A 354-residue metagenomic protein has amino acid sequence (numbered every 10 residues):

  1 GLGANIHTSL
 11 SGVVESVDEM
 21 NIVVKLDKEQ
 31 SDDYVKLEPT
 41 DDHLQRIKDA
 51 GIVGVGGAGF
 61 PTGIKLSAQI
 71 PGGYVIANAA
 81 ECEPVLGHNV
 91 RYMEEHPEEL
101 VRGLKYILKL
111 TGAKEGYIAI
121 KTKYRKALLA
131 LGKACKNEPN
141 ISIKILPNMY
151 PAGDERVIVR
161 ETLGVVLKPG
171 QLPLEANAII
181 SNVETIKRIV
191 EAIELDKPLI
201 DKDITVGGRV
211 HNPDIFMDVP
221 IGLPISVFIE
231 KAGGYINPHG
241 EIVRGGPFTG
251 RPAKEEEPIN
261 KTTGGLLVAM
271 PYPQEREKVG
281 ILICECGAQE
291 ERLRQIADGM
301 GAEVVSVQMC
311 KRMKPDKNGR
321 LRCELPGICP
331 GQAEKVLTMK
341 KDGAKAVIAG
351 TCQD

Functional and structural regions predicted by a protein language model:
G1, H7-S16: Generic structural motif
V23-L26, Q30-A79, P84-G87: Hydrophobic alpha-helical hairpins/lids featuring a short glycine-rich hinge
V75-N89, V210, M313-G319: Gly-rich Lys/Arg/Thr-decorated short loops/hinges at beta-loop-alpha junctions or inter-strand turns that position
Y92-E98, K123, V305-D354: Cofactor-cradling patches in redox/metallo enzymes
E94-T111, Q295-A297: Histidine-anchored nucleotide/phosphate-binding helix
K114-I225, K231-P238, G246: Hydrophobic alpha-helical positions that pack around
G234, T249-C284, A288, R294-G299: A glycine- and small/hydrophobic-rich beta-loop-beta segment that serves as a flexible "lid/hinge" or phosphate-binding
V279-E324: Redox- and metal-dependent alpha/beta enzyme cores, enriched for Fe-S-associated oxidoreductases and cofactor-handling
